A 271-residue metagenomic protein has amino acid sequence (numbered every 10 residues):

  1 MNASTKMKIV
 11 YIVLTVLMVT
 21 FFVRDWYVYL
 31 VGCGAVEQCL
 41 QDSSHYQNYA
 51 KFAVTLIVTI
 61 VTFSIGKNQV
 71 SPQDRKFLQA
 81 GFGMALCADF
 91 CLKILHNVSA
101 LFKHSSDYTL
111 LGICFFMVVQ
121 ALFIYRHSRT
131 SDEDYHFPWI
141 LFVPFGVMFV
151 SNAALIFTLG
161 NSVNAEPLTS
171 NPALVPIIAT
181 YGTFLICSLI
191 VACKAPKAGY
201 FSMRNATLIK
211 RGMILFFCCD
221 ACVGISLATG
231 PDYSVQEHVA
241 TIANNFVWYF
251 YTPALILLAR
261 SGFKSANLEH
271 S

Functional and structural regions predicted by a protein language model:
M1-S271: Polytopic alpha-helical membrane-helix bundles and their juxtamembrane interface segments in multi-pass membrane
